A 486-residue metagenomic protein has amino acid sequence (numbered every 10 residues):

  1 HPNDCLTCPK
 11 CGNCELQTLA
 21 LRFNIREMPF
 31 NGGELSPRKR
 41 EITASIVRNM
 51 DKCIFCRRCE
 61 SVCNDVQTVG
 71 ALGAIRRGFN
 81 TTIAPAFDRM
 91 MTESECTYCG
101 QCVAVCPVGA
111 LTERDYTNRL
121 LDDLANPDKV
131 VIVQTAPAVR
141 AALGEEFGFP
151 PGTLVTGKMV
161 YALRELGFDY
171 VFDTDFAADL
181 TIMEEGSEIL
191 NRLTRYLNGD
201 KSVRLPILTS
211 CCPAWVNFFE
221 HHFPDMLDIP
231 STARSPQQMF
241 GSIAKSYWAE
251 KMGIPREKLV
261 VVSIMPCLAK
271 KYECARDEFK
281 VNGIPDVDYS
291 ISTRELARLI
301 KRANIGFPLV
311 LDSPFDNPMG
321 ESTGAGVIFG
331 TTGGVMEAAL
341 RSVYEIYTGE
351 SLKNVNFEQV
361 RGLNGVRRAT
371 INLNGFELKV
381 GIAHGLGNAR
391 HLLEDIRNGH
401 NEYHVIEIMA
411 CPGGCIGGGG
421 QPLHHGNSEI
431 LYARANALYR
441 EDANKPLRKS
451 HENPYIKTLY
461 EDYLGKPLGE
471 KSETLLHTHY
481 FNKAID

Functional and structural regions predicted by a protein language model:
H1-Y98, A104, L111-N126, V130: Fe-S ferredoxin-like electron-transfer domains and their immediately adjacent linker/connector regions across
E113-D486: Iron-sulfur-associated redox domains of electron-transfer enzymes in respiratory and anaerobic energy metabolism
